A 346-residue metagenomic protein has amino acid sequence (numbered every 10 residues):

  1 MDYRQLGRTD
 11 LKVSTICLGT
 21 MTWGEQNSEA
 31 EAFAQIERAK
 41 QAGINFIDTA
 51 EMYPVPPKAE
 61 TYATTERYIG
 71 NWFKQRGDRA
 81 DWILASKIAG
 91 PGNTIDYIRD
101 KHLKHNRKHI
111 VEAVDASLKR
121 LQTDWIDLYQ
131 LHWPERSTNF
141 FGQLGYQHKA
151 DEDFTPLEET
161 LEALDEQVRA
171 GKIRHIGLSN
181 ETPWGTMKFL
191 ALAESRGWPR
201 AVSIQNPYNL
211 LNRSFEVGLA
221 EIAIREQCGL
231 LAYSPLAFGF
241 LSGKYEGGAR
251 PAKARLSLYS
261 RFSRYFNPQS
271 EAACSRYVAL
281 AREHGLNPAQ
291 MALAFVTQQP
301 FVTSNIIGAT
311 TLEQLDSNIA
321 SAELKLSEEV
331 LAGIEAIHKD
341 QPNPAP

Functional and structural regions predicted by a protein language model:
M1-K87, D124: N-terminal binding-site loop/beta-alpha segment at the start of enzyme catalytic domains that lines or forms
G7-W23, A85-K101, Q130, P134-L144: N-terminal small/glycine-rich loop or linker at the start of catalytic domains across soluble metabolic enzymes
T15, F46, W125-L128, H175 (+2 more regions): Residues at the N-termini of beta-strands
T20-A30, D96-K108, H148-F154: Active-site mouth loops of central-metabolism enzymes
N27-A39, N106-R120, T186-L190: Short, acidic/polar
Q41, H109-Y129, Q167-A170, E194: CE4/NodB-like, metal-dependent polysaccharide N-deacetylase domain that modifies extracellular/periplasmic N-acetylated
P134-A336: Beta/alpha (TIM)-barrel catalytic core signal, keyed to glycine-rich beta->alpha loops juxtaposed to Asp/Glu that bind
